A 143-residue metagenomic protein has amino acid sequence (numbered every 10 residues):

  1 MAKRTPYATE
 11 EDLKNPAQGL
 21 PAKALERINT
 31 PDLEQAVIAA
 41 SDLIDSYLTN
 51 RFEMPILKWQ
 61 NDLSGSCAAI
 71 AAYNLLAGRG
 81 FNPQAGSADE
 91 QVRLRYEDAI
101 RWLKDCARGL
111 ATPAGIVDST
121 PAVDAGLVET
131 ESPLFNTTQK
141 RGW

Functional and structural regions predicted by a protein language model:
M1-L63, D124-W143: Conserved short "hinge" loops at termini or chain/domain junctions
R4, Y73-W143: Short loop/turn elements at secondary-structure junctions
D62-Y73: Core structural elements
